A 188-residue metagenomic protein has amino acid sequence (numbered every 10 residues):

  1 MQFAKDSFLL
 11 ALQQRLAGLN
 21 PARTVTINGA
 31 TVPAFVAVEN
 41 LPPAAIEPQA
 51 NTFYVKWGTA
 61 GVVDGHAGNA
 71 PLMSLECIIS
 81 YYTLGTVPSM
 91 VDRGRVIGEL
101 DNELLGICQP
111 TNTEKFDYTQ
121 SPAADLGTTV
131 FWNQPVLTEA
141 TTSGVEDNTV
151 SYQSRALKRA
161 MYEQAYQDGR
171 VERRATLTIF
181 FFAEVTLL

Functional and structural regions predicted by a protein language model:
M1-N69, E114-S151: Small/polar-rich, solvent-exposed N-terminal microdomains that initiate assembly or binding
Q2-K5, M90-G94: Flexible, glycine- and charge-enriched loops at secondary-structure boundaries
W57-G61, C77-G85, L104, C108: Generic secondary-structure microfeatures
V63-D64, T186-L188: Short, surface-exposed beta-strand/loop "edge" segments at domain boundaries and coil↔beta transitions
N69-P88, G94, G98, R170-V185: Oligomerization/assembly interface segments of phage tail-like spikes and tubes
N102-F116: Compact, glycine/acidic-enriched structural inserts
A123-F182, L187: Glycine-rich, aromatic-bearing surface loops/beta-hairpins
